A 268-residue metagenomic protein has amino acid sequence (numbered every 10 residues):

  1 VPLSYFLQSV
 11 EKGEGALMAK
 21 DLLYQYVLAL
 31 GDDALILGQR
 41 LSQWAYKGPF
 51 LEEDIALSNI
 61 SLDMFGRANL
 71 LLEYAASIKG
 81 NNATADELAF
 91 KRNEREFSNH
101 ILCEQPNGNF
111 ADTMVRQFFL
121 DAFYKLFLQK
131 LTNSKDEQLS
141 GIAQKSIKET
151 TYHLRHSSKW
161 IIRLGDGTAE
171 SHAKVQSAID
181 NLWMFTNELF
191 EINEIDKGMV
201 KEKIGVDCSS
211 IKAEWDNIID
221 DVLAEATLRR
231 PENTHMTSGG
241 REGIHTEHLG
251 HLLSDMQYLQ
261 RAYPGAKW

Functional and structural regions predicted by a protein language model:
P2-L17: Short, Lys/Arg-enriched N-terminal segments with co-localized hydrophobic residues within the first ~10-30 amino acids
M18-L28, K91-R116, G167-T168, L182-G205: Acidic/His metal-coordination segments adjacent to aromatic residues that form catalytic metal sites in metalloenzymes
L23-V27, G48-R67, T113, Q138-T150: Alpha-helical scaffold segments that form or flank carboxylate-/histidine-based iron centers
L37-N59, Y124-L139: Helix-loop segments that flank and shape redox-cofactor active sites
S61-K91, S157-I162: Conserved alpha-helical segments that form or flank metal/cofactor-binding pockets of metalloenzymes
I101-H156: Internal, conserved structured core segments that host functional sites
Q138-K201: A contiguous pocket-lining binding segment that forms or flanks enzyme active sites
A173-W268: Extended, helix-rich structural scaffolds rather than catalytic motifs
